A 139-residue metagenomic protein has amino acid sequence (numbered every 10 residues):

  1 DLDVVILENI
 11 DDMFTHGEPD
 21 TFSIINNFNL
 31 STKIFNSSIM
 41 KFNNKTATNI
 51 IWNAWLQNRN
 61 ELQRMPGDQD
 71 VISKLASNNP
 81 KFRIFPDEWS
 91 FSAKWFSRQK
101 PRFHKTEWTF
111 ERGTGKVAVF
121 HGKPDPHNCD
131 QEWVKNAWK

Functional and structural regions predicted by a protein language model:
D1-I34, K41-K45: GT-A fold catalytic core of metal-dependent nucleotide-sugar glycosyltransferases, centered on the diacidic
L2-I6, I39-F42, V71, V117-H121: Long, contiguous hydrophobic alpha-helical segments, chiefly transmembrane helices and signal peptides
M13-H16, S37, W55, E132-V134: Short, glycine/charged-enriched secondary-structure capping and boundary segments
F35-N36, T114: A generic structural signal for well-ordered coil/turn residues at beta-strand boundaries that shape enzyme active-site
T48-K139: Catalytic core and acceptor-binding pocket of nucleotide-sugar-dependent glycosyltransferases
